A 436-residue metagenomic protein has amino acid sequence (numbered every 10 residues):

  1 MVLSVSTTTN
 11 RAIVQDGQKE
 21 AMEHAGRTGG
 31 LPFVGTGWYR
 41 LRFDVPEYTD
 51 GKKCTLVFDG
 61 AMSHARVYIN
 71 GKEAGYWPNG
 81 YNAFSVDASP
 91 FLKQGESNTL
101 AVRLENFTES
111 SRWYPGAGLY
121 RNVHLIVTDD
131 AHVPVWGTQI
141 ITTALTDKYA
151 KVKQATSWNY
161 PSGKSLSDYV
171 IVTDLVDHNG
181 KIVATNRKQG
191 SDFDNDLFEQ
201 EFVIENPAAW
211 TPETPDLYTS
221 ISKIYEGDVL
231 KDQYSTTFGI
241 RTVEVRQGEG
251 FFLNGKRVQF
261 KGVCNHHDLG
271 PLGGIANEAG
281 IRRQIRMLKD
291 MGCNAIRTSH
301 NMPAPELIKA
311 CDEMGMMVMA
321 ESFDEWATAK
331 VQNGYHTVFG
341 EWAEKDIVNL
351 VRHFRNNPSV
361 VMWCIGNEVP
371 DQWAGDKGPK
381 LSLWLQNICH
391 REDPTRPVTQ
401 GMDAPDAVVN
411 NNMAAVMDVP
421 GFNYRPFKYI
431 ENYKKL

Functional and structural regions predicted by a protein language model:
M1-E20, T99-E105, L125, G180: Accessory carbohydrate-binding/adhesion or oligomerization-edge regions at the termini of glycan-active proteins
T28-Q139, V176-N179, M302-P305, M316-M319: Accessory beta-strand-rich segments of carbohydrate-active enzymes
G75-P78, N186-K188, Y234-T236, K261 (+1 more regions): Short hydrophobic alpha-helix segments
Y81-A88, T108, W113, G190-D192 (+5 more regions): Active-site mouth of glycoside hydrolases
K93-G95, A155-R246: Extended acidic/polar, glycine-enriched regions that form or flank non-catalytic beta-rich accessory modules
H132-G163: Surface beta-strand/loop "capping" patches
Y433-L436: Short, intrinsically disordered, charge-balanced linker/junction segments flanking boundaries in proteins
